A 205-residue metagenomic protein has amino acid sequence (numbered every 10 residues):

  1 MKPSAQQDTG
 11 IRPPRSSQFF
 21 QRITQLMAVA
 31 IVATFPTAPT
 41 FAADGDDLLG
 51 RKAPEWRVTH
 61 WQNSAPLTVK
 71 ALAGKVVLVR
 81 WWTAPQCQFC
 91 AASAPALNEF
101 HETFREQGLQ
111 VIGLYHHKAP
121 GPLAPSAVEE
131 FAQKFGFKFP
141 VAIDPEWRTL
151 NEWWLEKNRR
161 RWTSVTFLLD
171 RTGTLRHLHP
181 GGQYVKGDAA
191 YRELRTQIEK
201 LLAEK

Functional and structural regions predicted by a protein language model:
S4-M27: Bacterial N-terminal signal peptides that target proteins for export
T24-T37: Bacterial N-terminal signal peptides
F41-K70: N-terminal "domain-start" segment that seeds a small globular fold
P54, V77-L78, T163-V165: Short loop/turn microsegments at loop-to-beta-strand junctions
K70-Q88: Short active-site neighborhood of thiol/selenol oxidoreductases, capturing the structured segment around
A91-F135, E146-E152: Structural microenvironment flanking redox-active thiols in thiol-disulfide oxidoreductases
F137-P140, K157-F167: Structural micro-motif
W162-K205: Thiol-/selenol-based redox modules, centered on thioredoxin-like and closely related oxidoreductase domains
